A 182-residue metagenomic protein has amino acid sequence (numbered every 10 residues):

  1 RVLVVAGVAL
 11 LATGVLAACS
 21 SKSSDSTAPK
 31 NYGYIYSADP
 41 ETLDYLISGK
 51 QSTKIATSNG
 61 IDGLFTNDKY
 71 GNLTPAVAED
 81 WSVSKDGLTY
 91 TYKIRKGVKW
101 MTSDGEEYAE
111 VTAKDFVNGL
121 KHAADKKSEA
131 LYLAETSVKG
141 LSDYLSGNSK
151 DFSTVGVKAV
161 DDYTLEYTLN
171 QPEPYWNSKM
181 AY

Functional and structural regions predicted by a protein language model:
R1-V5: Bacterial N-terminal signal peptides that target proteins for export
V15-A18: C-terminal motif of bacterial Sec signal peptides marking the signal peptidase cleavage site
S20-K22: Bacterial signal peptide processing site
A28-L43, T89-K93, F116-G119, T164-Y167: Short, well-ordered beta-strand elements
I35-K85: N-terminal lobe/hinge region of extracytoplasmic solute-binding protein
G49, D62, K96-E107, S153-G156: Second-shell loop/turn segments in exported
E79-L131: Aromatic- and charge-enriched surface segment that lines or borders ligand/interaction sites
K114-D115, A124-Y182: Surface-exposed binding/hinge segments that line and control ligand-binding clefts or catalytic entry sites
